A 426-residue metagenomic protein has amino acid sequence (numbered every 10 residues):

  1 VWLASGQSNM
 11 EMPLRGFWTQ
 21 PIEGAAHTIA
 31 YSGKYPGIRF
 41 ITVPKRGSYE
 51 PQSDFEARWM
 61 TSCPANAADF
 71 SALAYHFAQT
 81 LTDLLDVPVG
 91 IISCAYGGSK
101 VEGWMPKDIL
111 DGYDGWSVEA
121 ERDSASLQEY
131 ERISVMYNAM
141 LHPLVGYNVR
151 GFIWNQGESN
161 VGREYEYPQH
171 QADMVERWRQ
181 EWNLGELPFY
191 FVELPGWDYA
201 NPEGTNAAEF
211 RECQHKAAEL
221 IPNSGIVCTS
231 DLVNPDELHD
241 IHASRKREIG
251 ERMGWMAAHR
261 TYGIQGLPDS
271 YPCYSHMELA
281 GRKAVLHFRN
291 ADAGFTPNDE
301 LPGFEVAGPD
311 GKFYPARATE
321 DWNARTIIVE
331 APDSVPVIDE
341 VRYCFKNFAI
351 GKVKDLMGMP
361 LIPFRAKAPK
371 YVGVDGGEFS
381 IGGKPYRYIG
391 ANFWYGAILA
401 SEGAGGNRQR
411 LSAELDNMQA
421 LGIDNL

Functional and structural regions predicted by a protein language model:
V1-A368: Cell-envelope and extracellular/periplasmic
G6, P369-L426: N-terminal carbohydrate-binding accessory modules
